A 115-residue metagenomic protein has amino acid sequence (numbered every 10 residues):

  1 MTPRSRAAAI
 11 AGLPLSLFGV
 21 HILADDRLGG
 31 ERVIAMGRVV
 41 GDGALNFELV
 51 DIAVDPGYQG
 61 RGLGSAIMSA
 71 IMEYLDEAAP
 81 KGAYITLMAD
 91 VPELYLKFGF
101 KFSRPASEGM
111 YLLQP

Functional and structural regions predicted by a protein language model:
M1-A7: Helix-loop element at the rim of GNAT/NAT acetyltransferase active sites that forms part of the acceptor-substrate
A8-L28, V33-A53: A conserved beta-strand-loop-helix scaffold within acyl/acetyltransferase catalytic domains
L23, M68-L75: Short, well-ordered amphipathic alpha-helices
L28-G29, L75-P80: Alpha-helix termini
V54, I67, D90-V91: Hydrophobic alpha-helical segments of small multi-pass membrane proteins
Y58, G62-A70: Conserved acetyl-CoA pyrophosphate-binding loop and the N-cap/start of the following alpha-helix in GNAT-like
A78-P115: Conserved active-site alpha-helix within GNAT-family acetyltransferase domains
